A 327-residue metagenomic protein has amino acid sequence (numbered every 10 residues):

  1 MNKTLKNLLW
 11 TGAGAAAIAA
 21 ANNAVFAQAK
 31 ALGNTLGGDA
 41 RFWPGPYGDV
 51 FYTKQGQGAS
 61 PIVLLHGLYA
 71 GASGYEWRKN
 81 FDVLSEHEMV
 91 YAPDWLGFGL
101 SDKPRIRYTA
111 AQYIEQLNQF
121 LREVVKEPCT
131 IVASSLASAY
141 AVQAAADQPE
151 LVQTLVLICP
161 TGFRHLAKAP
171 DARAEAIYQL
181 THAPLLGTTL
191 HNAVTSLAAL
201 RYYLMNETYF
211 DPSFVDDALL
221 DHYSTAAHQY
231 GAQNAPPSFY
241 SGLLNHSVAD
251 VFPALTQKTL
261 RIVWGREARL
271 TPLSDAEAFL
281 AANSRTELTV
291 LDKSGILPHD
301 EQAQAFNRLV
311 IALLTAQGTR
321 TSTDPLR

Functional and structural regions predicted by a protein language model:
M1-I62, E86-E88, E127, T315-R327: Alpha/beta-hydrolase fold catalytic core
K54-L100: Conserved HGGG/HGGXW glycine-rich cap/lid loop of the alpha/beta-hydrolase fold
R78, M89-V132, N307-R308: Active-site loop/oxyanion-hole signature of alpha/beta-hydrolase fold enzymes
E127-P170: Conserved hydrolase catalytic core segment
N192-A254: Conserved alpha/beta-hydrolase catalytic His-Asp/Glu region
L255, I262-W264: Short beta-strand/loop motif that positions the catalytic acidic residue of the alpha/beta-hydrolase fold
R266-T271: Acidic catalytic loop of the alpha/beta-hydrolase fold
S284-R327: Catalytic active-site module of serine/aspartate enzymes centered on a nucleophile-bearing elbow/loop
